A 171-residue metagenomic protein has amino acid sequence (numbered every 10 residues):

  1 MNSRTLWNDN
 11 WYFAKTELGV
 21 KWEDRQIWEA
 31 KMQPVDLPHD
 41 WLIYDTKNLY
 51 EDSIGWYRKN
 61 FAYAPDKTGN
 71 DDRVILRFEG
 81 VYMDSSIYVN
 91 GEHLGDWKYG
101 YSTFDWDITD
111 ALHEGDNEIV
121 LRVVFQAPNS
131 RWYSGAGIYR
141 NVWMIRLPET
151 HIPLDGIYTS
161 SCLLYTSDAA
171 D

Functional and structural regions predicted by a protein language model:
S3-L18, K47-N48, D52-C162: Accessory beta-strand-rich segments of carbohydrate-active enzymes
N10-V35: Predominantly extracellular/luminal regions of secreted and cell-surface proteins, especially disulfide-bonded
M32-V35, W41, I152, I157-T159: Short clusters of hydrophobic/aromatic residues that line enzyme substrate/ligand-binding pockets
D40-K47: N-terminal glycine-rich cofactor-binding segment
L42, D107-T109, A170: Intrinsically disordered, low-complexity regions of eukaryotic proteins
Y165-D171: Conserved small/polar residues in nucleotide/adenosyl-binding loops
